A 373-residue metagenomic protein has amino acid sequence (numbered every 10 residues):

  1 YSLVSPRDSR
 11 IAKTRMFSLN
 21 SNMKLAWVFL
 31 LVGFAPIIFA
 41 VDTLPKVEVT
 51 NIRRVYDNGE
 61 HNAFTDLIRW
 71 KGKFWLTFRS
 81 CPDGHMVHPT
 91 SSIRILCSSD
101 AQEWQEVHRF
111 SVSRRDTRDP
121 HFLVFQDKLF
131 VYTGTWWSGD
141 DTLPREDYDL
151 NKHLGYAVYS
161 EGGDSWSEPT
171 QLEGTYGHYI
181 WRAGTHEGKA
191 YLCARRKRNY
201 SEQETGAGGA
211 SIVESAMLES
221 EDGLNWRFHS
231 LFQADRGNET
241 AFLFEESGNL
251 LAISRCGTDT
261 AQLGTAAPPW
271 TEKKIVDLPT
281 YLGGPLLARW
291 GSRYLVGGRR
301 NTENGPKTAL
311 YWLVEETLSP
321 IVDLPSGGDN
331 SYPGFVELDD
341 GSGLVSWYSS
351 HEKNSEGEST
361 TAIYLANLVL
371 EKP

Functional and structural regions predicted by a protein language model:
T14-W27: Bacterial N-terminal signal peptides that target proteins for export
V41-A63, I68-D116, L123-G284, A288-G328 (+1 more regions): Beta-rich carbohydrate-recognition and catalytic domains
